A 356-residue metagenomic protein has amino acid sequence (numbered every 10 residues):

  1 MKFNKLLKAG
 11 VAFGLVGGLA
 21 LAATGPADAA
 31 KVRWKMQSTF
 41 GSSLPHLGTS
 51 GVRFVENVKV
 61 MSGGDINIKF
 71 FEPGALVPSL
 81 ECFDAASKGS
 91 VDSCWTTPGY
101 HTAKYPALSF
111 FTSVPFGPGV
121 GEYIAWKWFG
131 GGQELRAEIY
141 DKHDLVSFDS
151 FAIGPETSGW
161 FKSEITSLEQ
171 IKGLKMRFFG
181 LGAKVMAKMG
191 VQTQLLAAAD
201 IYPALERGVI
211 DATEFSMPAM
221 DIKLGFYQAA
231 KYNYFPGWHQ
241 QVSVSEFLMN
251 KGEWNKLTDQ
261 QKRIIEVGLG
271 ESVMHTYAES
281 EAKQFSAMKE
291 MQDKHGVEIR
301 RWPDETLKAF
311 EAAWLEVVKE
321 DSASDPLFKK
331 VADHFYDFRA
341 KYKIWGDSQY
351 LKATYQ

Functional and structural regions predicted by a protein language model:
K2-F13: Bacterial N-terminal signal peptides that target proteins for export
F13, G17-A20: Alpha-helical transmembrane segments
G17, D28-Y123, Q133-Q356: N-terminal secretory/targeting leader peptides
A23-T24: N-terminal signal peptide c-region/cleavage motif recognized by signal peptidases
